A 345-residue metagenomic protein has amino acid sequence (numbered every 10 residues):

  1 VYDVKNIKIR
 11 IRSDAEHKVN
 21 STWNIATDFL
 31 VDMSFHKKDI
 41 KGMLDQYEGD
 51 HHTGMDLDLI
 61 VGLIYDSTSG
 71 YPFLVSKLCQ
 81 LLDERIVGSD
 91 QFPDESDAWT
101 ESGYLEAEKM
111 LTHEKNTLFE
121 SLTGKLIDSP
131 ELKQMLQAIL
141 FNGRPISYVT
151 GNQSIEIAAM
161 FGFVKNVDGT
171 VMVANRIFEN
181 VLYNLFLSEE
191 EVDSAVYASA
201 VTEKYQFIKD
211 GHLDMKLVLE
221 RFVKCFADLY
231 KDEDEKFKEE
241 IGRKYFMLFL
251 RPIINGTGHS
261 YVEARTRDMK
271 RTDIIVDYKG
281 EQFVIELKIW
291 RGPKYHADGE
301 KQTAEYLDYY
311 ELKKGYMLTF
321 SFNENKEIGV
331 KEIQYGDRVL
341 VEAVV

Functional and structural regions predicted by a protein language model:
V1-K18: Sensor-1/coupling segment of RecA-like P-loop NTPase cores
D28-L30, F35-F161, V167-D168, Y197-Y205: Winged-helix-like regulatory helical subdomains adjacent to P-loop NTPase cores
T170-N175: Minor-groove-contacting beta-hairpin "wing" of winged helix-turn-helix DNA-binding domains
F178-G211: Short, amphipathic alpha-helical interaction segments positioned at domain boundaries
V218-Y261: Acidic-basic catalytic patches of nuclease active cores, encompassing PD-(D/E)XK and other metal-cofactor nuclease
F246, I274-R291, Y306: Conserved catalytic cores of phosphodiester-cleaving nucleases, focusing on short active-site segments
P252-G280: Active-site metal-binding core of divalent-cation-utilizing nuclease and nuclease-like domains
H296-E300, L307-G336: Nucleic-acid nuclease catalytic cores
